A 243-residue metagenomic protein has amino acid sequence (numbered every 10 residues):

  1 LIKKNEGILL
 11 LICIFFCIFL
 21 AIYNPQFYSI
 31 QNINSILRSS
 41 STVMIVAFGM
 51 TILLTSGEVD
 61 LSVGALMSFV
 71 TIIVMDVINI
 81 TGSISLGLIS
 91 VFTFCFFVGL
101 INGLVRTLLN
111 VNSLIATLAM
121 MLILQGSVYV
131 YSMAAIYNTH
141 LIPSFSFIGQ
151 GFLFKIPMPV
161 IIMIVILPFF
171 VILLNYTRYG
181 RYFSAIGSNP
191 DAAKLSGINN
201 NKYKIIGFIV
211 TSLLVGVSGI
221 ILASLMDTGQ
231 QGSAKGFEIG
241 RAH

Functional and structural regions predicted by a protein language model:
L1-I8, F19, Y28: Transmembrane alpha-helical segments of polytopic membrane transport and secretion proteins
L9-A21, M50, M121, Q125-G126 (+2 more regions): Hydrophobic core segments of alpha-helical transmembrane domains in multi-pass membrane transport and ion-translocation
I14-I80, L104-N110, R241: Single transmembrane alpha-helix segments in multi-pass membrane proteins
P25-S35, V128-Y131, L174, R178-G180 (+1 more regions): Inter-helical junctions in multi-pass inner-membrane proteins, predominant in energy-converting antiporter-like
S40-G49, A65-F69, F97-L100, P168 (+3 more regions): Hydrophobic alpha-helical segments embedded in the membrane of multi-pass proteins
T81-M120, V165: Alpha-helical transmembrane segments within multi-pass membrane transporters and channels
L109, S113-T177, Y203-I206, L225-A234: Transmembrane helix-bundle core of multi-pass membrane transporters and related energy-transducing complexes
F169-I209: Membrane-helix/interface signature in polytopic inner-membrane proteins
